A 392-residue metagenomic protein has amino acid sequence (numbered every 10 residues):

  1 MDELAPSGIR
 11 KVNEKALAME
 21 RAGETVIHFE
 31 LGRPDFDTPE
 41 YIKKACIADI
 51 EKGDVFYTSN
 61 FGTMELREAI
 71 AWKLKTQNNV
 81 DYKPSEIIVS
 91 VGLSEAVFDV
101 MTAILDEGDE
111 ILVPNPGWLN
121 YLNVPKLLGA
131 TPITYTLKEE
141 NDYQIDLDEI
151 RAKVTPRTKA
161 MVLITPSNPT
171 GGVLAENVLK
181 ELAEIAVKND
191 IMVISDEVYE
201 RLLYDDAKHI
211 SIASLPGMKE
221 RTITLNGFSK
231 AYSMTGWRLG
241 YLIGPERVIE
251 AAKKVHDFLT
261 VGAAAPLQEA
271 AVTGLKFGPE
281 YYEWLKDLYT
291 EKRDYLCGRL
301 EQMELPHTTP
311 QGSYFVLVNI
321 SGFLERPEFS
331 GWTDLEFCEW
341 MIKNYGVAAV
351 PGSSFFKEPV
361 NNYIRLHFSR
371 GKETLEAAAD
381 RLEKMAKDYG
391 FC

Functional and structural regions predicted by a protein language model:
D2-G92, D99, L275-F277, D388-C392: N-terminal small-domain helix-loop-helix segment of the aminotransferase-like
M19-A22, L128, K188-N189, M303 (+2 more regions): Helix C-cap/helix->beta junction micro-motif
A103-P125: Conserved PLP-anchoring active-site segment centered on the Schiff-base-forming lysine
K126-I133: A short helix-loop-beta submotif of the ANL/AMP-binding
I133, K138-K208: Active-site phosphate-binding strand-loop segment of PLP-dependent enzymes
R151-A152, S330-G331, W340-A349, S353-C392: PLP-dependent enzyme catalytic core of the Aspartate aminotransferase-like
L215, K219-T290, D294-P306, K384-A386 (+1 more regions): Conserved core segment of the aminotransferase class I/II
Y289-T290, M303-N344, N361-I364: Conserved PLP-binding catalytic core of the aspartate aminotransferase-like
